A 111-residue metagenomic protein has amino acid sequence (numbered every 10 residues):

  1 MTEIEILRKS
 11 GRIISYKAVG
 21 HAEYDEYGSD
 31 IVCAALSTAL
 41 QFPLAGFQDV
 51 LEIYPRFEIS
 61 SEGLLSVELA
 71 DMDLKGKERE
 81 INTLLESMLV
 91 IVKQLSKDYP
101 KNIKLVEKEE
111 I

Functional and structural regions predicted by a protein language model:
M1-I31, Q41, A45-I111: N-terminal intrinsically disordered, cationic/polar leader segments that include organellar targeting peptides
V32-L36: Short, conserved glycine- and acidic-residue-centered signature motifs in active-site or ligand-binding loops
